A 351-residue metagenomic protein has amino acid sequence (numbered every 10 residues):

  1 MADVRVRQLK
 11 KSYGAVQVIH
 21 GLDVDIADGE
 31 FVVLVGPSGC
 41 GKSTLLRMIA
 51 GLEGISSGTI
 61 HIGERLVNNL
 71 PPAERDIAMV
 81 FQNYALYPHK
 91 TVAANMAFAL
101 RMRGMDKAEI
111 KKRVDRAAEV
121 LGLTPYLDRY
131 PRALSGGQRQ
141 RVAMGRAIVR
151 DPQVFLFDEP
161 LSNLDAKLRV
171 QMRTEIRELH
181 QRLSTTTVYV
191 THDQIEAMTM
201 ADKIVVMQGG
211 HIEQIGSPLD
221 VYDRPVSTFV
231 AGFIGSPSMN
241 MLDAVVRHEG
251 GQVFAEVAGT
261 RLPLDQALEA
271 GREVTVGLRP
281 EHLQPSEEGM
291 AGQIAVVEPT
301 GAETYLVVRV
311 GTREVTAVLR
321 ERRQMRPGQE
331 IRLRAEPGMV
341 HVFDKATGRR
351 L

Functional and structural regions predicted by a protein language model:
R5, D25, H61, R332-R334: ABC ATPase nucleotide-binding domain
L22-V33: Pre-Walker A (P-loop) beta-loop-beta motif of ABC nucleotide-binding domains
F31, P72-F229: ABC ATPase nucleotide-binding domains
V35-P37: The feature captures the beta-strand-to-loop junction immediately N-terminal to the Walker
A50: Helix-to-loop junction immediately C-terminal to a conserved catalytic motif
T59-H61, R65, H211: ATP-binding/catalytic-site motifs of ATP-hydrolyzing domains
P237-M241, E249-L351: Non-catalytic connector elements of ABC transporters
